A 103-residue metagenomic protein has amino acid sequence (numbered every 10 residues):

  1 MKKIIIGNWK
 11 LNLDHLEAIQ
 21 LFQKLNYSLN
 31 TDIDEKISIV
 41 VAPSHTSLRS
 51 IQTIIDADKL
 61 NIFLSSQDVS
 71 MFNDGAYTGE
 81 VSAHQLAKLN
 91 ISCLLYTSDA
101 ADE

Functional and structural regions predicted by a protein language model:
M1-V81: Conserved N-terminal beta1-alpha1 strand-loop-helix module at the mouth
S92: Short acidic/polar active-site loop segments enriched in Thr and Asp
Y96-E103: Conserved small/polar residues in nucleotide/adenosyl-binding loops
